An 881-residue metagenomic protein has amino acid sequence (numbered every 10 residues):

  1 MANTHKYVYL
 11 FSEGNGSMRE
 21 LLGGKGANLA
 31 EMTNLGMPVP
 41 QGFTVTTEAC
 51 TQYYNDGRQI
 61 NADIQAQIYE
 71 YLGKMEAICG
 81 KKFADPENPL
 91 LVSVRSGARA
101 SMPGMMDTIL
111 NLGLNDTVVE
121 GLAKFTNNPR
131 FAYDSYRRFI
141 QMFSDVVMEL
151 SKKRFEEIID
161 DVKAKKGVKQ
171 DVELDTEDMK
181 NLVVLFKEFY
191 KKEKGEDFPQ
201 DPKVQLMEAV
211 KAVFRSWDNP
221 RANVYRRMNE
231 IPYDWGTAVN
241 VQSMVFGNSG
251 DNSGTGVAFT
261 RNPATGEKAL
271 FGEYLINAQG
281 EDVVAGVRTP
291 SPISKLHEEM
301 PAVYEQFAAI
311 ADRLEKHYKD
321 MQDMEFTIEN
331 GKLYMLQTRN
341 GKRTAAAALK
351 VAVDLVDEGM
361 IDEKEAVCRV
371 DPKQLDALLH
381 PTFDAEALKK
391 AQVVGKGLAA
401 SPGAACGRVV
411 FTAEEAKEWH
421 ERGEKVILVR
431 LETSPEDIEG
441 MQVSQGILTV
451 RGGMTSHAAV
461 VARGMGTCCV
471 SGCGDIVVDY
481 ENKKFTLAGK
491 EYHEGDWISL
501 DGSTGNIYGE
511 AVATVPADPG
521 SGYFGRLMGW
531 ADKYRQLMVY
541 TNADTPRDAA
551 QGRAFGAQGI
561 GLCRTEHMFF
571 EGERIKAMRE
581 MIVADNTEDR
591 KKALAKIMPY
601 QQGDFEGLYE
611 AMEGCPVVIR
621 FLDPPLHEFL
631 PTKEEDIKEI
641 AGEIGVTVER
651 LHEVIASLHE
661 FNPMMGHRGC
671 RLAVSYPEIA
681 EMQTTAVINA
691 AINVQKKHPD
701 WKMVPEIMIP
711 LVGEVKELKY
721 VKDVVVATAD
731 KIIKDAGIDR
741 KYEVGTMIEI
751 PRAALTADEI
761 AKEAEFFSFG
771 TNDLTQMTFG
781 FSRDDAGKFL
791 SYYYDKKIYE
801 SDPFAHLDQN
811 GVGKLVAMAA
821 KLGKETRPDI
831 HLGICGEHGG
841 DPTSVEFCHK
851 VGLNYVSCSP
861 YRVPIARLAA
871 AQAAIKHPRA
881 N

Functional and structural regions predicted by a protein language model:
M1-A391, E418, E424-I427, S434-E439 (+11 more regions): Nucleotide/phosphate-binding sheet-loop regions of phosphoryl- and nucleotidyl-transfer enzymes
F43, V450-G452, S471-G474, C563 (+2 more regions): Short beta->alpha connector loops at strand-helix junctions that form conserved, small/polar/Pro-enriched
R95, P519-G520, R526, W530-N881: Conserved alpha/beta-domain cores
V210, W217, L379-F411, G525-T541 (+1 more regions): Flexible inter-domain linker/hinge segments
N240, V410, I427-V429, L448 (+3 more regions): Structural motif
K396-E436, L487-R526: Extended, non-globular alpha-helical segments
Q445-R451, C469, G833: A short, small-residue-rich loop immediately preceding and capping a beta-strand
M465-T467: Residues forming the flavin
